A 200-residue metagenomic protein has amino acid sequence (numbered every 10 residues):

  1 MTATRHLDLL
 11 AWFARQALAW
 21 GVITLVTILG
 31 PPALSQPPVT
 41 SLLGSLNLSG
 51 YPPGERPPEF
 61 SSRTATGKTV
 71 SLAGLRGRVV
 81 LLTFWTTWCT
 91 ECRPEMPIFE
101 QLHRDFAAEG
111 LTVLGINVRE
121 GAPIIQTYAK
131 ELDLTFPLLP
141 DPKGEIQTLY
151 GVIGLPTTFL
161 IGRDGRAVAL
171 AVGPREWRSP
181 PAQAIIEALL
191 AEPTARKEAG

Functional and structural regions predicted by a protein language model:
M1-E59, P180, E198-G200: N-terminal targeting signals for export/organelle localization
G50-G54, E59-V80: A short beta-strand-turn-helix
F60, L75, F84-W85, Y128 (+2 more regions): Conserved hydrophobic/aromatic "anchor" residues that stabilize well-ordered secondary structure elements
R78-V80, F84-W88, G154: Short pre-active-site segment immediately N-terminal to redox-active cysteine/selenocysteine motifs in thiol-based
F84-Q101: Conserved redox-active cysteine motifs that mediate thiol-disulfide chemistry, especially di-cysteine Cys-X(1-2)-Cys
T112-L114, Q126-D164: Short, internal strand/loop/helix patches that form the active-site neighborhood or redox-interaction surface
L160-G200: Thiol-/selenol-based redox modules, centered on thioredoxin-like and closely related oxidoreductase domains
